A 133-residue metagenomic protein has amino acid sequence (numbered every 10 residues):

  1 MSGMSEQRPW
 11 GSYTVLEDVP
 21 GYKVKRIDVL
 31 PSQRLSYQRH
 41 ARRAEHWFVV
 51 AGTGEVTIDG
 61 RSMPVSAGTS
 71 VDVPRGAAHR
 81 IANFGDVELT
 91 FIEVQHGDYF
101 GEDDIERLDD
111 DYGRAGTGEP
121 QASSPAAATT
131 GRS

Functional and structural regions predicted by a protein language model:
M1-R8, R80-S133: Double-stranded beta-helix
S2-R39, R43-A44: A short glycine-rich, His/Asp/Glu-containing loop-to-beta-strand
L16-V19, R26, V50-T53, D72 (+1 more regions): A structural signal for the main folded, soluble domain(s) of proteins
P31-Q33, R42-R43, R61, A77-A78 (+1 more regions): A generic "binding-loop/recognition-motif" signal
L35, R61-M63, D104: Short beta-strand segments
S36-Q38, V56-T57, V73, H79-E93: Short beta-strand His + acidic residue motifs that chelate non-heme Fe in jelly-roll/DSBH and cupin folds
R42-E55, D59-G60: Glycine- and acidic-residue-biased ligand/ion/polar-headgroup-sensing regions
G60-A78: Short acidic-glycine-tyrosine-enriched beta hairpin
